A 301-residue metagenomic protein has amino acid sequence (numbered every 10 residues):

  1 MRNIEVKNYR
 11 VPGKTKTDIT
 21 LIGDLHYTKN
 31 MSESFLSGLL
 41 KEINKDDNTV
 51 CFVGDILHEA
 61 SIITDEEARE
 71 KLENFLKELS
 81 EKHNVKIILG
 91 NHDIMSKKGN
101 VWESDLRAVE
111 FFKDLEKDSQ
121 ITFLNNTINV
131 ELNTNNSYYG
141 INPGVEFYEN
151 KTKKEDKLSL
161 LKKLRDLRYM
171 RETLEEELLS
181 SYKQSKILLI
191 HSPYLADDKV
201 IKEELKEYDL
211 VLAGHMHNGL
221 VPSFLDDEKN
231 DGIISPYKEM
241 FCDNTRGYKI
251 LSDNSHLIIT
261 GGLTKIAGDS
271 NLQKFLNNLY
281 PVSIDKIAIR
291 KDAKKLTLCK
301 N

Functional and structural regions predicted by a protein language model:
M1-L21, L25-N30: Acidic, histidine-bearing metal-coordination/catalytic regions of metal-dependent phosphoesterases
Y9-T20, I121, I128-G140, S181-I187 (+2 more regions): Beta-strand-turn-beta hairpins that frame and shape the catalytic cleft of phosphate-ester-processing enzymes
L21-D24, V50-D55, V85-N91, F123-T127 (+3 more regions): Active-site neighborhood of phospho(di)ester-bond hydrolases with catalytic His/Asp-centered motifs
L21-L36, L57-A68, M95-S104, F147-L164 (+2 more regions): Acidic/histidine-rich helix-loop elements that form or flank divalent-metal/phosphate-binding sites at the catalytic
S32-L132: Core catalytic region of metal-dependent phosphoesterases/phosphodiesterases, especially metallo-beta-lactamase-like
N44-K45, L76-K82, S180-Y182, I201-E207 (+1 more regions): Short, conserved loop/helix-junction motifs that constitute active-site signature segments in enzyme catalytic cores
G99, L106-E110, D114, D118-S119 (+3 more regions): Binuclear metal-dependent hydrolase catalytic cores centered on His/Asp/Glu-rich metal-binding motifs
P193-S283, A293-K295: Conserved beta-sheet core of the metallophosphoesterase superfamily
